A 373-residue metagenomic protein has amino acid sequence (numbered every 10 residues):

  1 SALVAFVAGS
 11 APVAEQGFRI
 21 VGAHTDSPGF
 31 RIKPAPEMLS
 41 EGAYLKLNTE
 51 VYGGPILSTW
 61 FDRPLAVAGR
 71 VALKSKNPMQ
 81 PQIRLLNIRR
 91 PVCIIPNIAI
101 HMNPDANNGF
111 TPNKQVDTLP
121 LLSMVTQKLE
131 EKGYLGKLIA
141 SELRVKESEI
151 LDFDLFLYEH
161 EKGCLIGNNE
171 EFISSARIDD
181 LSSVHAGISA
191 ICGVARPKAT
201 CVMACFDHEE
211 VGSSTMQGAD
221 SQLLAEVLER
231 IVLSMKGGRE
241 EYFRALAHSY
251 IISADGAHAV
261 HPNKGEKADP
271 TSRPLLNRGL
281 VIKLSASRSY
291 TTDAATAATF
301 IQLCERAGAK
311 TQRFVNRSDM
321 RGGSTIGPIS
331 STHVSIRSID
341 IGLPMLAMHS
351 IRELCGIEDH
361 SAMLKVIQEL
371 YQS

Functional and structural regions predicted by a protein language model:
S1-S373: N-terminal hydrophobic/helix-forming segments and targeting peptides
